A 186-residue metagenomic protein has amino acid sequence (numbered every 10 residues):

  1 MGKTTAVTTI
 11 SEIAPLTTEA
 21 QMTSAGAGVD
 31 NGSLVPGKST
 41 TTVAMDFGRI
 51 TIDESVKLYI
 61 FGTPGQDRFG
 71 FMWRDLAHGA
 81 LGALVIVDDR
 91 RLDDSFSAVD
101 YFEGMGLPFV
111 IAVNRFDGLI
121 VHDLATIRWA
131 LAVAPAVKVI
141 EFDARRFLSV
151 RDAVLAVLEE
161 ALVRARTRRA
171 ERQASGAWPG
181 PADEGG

Functional and structural regions predicted by a protein language model:
M1-V35, R49-D53, K57-Y59: Conserved G1/Walker A P-loop phosphate-binding module
T51, S55-F61, G65-G70, G79: Phosphate-binding/switch loop-helix module in NTP-utilizing enzymes
I60-T63, A83-D89, I111-R115, E141-D143: Conserved beta-strand segments of the P-loop GTPase G domain that flank and frequently precede/overlap
Q66-R91, D100-M105: Inter-motif core of Ras-like GTPase G domains
A98-Y101, T126-I127: A general structural detector for well-ordered alpha-helical segments in enzyme core domains, enriched
D117-R172: Canonical P-loop GTPase G-domain recognition
S175-G186: Long, low-complexity, intrinsically disordered segments
